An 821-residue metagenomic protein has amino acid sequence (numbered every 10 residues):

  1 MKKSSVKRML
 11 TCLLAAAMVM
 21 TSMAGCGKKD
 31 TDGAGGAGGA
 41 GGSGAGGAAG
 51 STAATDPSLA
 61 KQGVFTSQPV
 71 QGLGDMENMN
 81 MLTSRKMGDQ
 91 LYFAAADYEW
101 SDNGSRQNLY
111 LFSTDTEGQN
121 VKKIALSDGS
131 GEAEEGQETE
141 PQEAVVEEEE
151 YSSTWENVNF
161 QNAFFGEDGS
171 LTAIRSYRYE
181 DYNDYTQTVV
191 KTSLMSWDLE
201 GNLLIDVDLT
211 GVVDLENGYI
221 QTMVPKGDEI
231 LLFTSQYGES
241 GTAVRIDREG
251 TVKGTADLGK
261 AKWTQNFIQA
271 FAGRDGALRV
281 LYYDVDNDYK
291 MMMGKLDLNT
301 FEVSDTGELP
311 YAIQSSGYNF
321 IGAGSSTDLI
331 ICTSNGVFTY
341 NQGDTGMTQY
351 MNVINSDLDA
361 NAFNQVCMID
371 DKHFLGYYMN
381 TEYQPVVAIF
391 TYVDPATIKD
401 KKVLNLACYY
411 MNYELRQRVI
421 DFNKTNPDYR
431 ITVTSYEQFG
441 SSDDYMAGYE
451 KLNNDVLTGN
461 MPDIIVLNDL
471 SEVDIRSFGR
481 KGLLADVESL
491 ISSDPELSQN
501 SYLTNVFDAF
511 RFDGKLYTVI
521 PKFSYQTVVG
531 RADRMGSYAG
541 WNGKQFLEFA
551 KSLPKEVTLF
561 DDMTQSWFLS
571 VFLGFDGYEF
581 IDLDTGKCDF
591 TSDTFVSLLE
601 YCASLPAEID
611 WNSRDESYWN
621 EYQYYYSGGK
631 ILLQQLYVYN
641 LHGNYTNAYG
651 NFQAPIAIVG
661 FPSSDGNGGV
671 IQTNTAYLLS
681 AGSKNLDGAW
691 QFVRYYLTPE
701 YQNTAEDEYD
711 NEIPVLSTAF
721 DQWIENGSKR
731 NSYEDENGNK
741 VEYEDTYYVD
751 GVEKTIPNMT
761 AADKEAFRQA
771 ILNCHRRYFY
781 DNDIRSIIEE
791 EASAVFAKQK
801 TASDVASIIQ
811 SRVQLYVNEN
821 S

Functional and structural regions predicted by a protein language model:
T21-G25: C-terminal motif of bacterial Sec signal peptides marking the signal peptidase cleavage site
G27-D30, G35-G118, G131-A144, N162-A163 (+8 more regions): Conserved N-terminal structural module of periplasmic/extracytoplasmic solute-binding proteins
E472-T527, K544, I656-P662: Hinge/lid segment of periplasmic solute-binding proteins
E488-S501, Y578-E600, G660-V670, K798: Short, solvent-exposed loop/beta-turn-alpha elements that line the ligand-binding surface or hinge of extracytoplasmic
Y517-Q526, Q545-P606, G628-L633: Extracytoplasmic/periplasmic solute-binding protein
T585-W619, Y645-N647, A654-F661: Glycine-centered hinge/linker elements that transmit conformational signals in sensory and ligand-binding systems
A648-S728, I771-L772: Extracytoplasmic/periplasmic substrate-recognition and gating elements
I671, D735-V813: C-terminal capping/gating helix-and-loop segments adjacent to ligand/active sites or protein-protein/ligand interfaces
